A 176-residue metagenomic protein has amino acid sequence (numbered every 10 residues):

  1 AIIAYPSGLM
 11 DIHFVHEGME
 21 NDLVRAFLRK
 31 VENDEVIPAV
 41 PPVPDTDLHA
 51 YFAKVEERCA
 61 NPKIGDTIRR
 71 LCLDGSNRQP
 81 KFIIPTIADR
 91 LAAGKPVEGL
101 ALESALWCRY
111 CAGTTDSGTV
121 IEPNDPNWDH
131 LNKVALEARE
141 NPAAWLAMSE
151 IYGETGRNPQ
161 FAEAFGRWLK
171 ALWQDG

Functional and structural regions predicted by a protein language model:
A1-G176: Non-transmembrane, aqueous-exposed alpha-helical and coiled segments at domain scale
